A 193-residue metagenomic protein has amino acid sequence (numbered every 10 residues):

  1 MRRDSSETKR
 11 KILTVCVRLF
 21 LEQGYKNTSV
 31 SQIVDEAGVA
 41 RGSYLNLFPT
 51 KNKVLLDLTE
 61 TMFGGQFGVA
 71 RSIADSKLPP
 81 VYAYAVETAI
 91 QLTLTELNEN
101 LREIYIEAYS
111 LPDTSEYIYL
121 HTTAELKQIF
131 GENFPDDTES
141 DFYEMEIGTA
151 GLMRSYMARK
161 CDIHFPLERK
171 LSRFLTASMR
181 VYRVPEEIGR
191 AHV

Functional and structural regions predicted by a protein language model:
M1-D4, R190-H192: N-terminal intrinsically disordered/low-complexity leader segments
K11, L19-K53, D57: Helix-turn-helix
D57, G68-L101, Y109-L111, Y119-T123: Hydrophobic alpha-helical connector segments
L94-E144, M157-H164: Short secondary-structure transition hinges
K127-D136, D162-H192: C-terminal peripheral helix-coil segments that are non-catalytic and often amphipathic
M153: Cytochrome P450 catalytic-core helices
